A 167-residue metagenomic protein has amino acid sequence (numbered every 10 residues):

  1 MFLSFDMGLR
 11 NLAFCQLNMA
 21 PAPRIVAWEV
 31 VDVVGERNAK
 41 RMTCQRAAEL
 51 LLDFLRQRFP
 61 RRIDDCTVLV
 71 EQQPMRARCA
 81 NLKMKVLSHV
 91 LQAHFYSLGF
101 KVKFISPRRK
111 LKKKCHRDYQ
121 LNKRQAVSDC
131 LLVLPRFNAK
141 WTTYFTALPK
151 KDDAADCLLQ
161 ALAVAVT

Functional and structural regions predicted by a protein language model:
M1-T167: Phosphate- and other anionic-substrate recognition elements at nucleic-acid/protein interfaces
